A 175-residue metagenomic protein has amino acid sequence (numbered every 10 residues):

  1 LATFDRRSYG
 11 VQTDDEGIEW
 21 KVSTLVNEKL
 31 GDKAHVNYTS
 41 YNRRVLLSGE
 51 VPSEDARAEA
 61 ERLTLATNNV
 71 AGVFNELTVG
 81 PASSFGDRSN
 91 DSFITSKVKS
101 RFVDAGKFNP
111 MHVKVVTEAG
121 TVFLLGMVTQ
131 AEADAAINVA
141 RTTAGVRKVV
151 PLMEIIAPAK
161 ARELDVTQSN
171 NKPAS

Functional and structural regions predicted by a protein language model:
L1-S175: N-terminal targeting leaders
